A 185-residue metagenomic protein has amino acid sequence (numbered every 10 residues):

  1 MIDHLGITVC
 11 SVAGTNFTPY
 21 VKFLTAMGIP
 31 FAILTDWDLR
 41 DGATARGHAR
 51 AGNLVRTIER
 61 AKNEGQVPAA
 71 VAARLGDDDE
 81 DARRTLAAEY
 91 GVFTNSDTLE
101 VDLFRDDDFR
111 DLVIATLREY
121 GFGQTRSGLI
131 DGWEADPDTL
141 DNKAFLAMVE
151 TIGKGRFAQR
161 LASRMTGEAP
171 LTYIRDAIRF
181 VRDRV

Functional and structural regions predicted by a protein language model:
M1-V185: Acidic, divalent-metal-binding catalytic cores of TOPRIM and closely related two-metal-ion phosphodiester/pyrophosphate
